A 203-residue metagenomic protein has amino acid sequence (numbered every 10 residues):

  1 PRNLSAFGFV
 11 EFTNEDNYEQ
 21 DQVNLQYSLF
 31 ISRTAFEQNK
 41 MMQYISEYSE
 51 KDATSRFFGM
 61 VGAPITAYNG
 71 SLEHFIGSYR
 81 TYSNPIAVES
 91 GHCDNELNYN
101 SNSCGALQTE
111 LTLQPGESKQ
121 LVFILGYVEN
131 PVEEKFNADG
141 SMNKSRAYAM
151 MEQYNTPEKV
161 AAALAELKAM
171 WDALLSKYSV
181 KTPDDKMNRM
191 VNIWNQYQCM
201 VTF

Functional and structural regions predicted by a protein language model:
P1-S90, L107, V132-K177: Polysaccharide-binding surfaces and accessory modules of carbohydrate-active proteins
N3, C104-A106, S118-Q120: A general secondary-structure signal for short beta-strands and their flanking turns/coil in non-transmembrane regions
F9-F12, I124-V128, D185: An acidic- and aromatic-residue-enriched active-site/binding cleft used to recognize and process polar
C93-L97, Q108-T112: Generic recognition of flexible, low-complexity loop/linker segments
E96-C104, E117, A169-F203: Substrate-binding groove/exosite segments of carbohydrate-active enzymes
L111-E129: Short Pro-Gly-centered flexible turn/kink motifs
